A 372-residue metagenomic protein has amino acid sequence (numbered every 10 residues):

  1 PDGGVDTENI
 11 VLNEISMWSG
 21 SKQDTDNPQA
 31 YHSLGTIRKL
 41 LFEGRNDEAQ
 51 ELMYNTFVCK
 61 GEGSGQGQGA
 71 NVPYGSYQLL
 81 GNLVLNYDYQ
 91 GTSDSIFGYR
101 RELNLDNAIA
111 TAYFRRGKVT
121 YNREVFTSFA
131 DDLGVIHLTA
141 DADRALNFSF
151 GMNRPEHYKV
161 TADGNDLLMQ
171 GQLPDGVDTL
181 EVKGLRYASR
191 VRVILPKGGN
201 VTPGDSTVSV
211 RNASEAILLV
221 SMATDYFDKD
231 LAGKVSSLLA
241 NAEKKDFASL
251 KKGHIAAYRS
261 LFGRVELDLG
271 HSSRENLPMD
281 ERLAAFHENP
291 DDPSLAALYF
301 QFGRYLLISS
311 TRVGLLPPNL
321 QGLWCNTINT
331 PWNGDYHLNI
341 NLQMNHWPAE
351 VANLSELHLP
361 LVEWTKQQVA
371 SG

Functional and structural regions predicted by a protein language model:
P1-G372: Aromatic-residue-lined binding/catalytic grooves and analogous aromatic/hydrophobic interfacial grooves in multimeric
